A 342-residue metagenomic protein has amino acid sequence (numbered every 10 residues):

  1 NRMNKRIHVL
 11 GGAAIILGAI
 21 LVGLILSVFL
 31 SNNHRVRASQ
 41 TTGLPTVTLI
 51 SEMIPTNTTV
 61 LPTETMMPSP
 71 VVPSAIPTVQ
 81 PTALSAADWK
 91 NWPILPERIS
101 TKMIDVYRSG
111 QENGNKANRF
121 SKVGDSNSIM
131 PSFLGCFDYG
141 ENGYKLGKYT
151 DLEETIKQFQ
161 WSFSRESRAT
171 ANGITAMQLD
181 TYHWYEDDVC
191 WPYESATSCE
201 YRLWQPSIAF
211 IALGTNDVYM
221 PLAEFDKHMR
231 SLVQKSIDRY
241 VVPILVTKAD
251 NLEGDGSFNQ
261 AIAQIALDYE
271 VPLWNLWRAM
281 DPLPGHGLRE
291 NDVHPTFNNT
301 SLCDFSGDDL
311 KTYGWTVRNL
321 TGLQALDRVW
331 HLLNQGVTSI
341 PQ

Functional and structural regions predicted by a protein language model:
M3-L17: N-terminal Sec-pathway targeting helices
L24-A38: Hydrophobic single-pass membrane-insertion segments
H34-W92: Ser/Thr-rich, Proline-interspersed low-complexity disordered segments
P77-M130: N-terminal module-boundary/linker segments of secreted carbohydrate-active enzymes
N113-E224, H294, N299-G307: Conserved SGNH/GDSL esterase-like catalytic core that processes O-acyl groups on lipids and polysaccharides
N216, Q234-I262: Active-site segments of SGNH/GDSL-like serine hydrolases that catalyze O-acetyl group transfer/hydrolysis on lipids
E224-S231, S257-N259: Charged helix-capping and loop-helix junction motifs
E253-Q342: Catalytic His-Asp segment of secreted/periplasmic serine-dependent ester chemistry enzymes
